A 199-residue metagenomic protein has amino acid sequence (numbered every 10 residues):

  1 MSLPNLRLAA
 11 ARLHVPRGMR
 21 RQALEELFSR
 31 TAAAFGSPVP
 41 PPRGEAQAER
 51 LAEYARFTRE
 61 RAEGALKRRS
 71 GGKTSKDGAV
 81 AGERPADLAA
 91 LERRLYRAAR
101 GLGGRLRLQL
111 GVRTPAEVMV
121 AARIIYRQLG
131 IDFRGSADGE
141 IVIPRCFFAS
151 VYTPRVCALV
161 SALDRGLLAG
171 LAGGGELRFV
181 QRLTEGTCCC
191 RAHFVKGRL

Functional and structural regions predicted by a protein language model:
M1-G139, F147-L163, G175-C189, K196-L199: N-terminal accessory segment detector
